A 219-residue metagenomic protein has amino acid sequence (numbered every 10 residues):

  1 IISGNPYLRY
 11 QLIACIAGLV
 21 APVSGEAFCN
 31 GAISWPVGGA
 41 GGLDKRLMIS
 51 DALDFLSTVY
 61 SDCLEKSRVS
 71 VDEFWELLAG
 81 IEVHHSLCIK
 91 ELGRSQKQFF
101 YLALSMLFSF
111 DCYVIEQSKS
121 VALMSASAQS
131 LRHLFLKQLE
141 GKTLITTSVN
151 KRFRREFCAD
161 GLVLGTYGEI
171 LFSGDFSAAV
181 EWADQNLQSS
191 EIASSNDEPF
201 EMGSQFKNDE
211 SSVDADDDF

Functional and structural regions predicted by a protein language model:
I1-S61: ABC ATPase nucleotide-binding domain signature region
F74-G93: Conserved ABC nucleotide-binding domain
R94-Q117: GG-anchored amphipathic helix commonly corresponding to the ABC/SMC/Rad50 NBD signature/C-loop
S120-L134: Conserved D-loop/post-Walker B switch-helix segment of ABC ATPase nucleotide-binding domains
Q129, L164-F200: Conserved beta-strand-loop-alpha-helix hinge in the C-terminal portion of ABC ATPase nucleotide-binding domains
L134-V149: Conserved catalytic loops of ABC-family nucleotide-binding domains
V149-F157: Conserved H-loop
E156-T166: Conserved catalytic segment of ABC-fold P-loop ATPases
